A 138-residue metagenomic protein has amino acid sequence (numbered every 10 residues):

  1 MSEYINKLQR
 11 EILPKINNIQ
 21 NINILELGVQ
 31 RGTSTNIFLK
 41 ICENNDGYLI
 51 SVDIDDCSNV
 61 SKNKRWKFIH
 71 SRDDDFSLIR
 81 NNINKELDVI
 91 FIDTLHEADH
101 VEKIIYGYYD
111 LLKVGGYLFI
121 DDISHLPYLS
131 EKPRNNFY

Functional and structural regions predicted by a protein language model:
M1-F91, L95-Y138: A short alpha-helical cap/connector motif
